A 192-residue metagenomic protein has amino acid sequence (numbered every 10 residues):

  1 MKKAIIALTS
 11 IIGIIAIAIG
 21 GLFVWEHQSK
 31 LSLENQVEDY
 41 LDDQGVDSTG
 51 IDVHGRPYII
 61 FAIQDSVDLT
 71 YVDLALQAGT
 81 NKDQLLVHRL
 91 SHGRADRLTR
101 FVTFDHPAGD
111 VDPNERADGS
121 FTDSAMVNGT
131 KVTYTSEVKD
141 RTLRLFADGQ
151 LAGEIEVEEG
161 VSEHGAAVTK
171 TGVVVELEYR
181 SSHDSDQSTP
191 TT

Functional and structural regions predicted by a protein language model:
M1-K3: Positively charged n-region of N-terminal signal peptides that target proteins for export
A7, L31, D43, D83-L86: Low-complexity, acidic/polar, glycine-enriched regions of mature
A7-F23: Hydrophobic membrane-insertion alpha-helices, especially the h-region of bacterial N-terminal signal peptides
I19-N35: Transmembrane signal-anchor/signal-peptide helices with a preference for the extracytoplasmic
E34-D52: Short extracytoplasmic/periplasmic juxtamembrane "stem" segments immediately C-terminal to an N-terminal membrane anchor
V46-R116: N-terminal beta-strand/beta-hairpin edge segment
T122-T192: Extracytoplasmic/periplasmic C-terminal soluble domains
